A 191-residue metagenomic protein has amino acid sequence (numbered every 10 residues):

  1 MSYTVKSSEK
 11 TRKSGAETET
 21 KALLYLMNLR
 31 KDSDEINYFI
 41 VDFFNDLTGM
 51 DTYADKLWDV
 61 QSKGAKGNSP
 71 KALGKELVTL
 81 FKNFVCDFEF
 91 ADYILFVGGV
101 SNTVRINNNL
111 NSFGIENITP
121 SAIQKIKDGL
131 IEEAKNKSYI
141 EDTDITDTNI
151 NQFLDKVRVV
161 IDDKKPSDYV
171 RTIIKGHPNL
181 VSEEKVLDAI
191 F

Functional and structural regions predicted by a protein language model:
M1-R12, G64-F191: Acidic metal-coordinating catalytic centers involved in nucleic-acid phosphodiester chemistry
E9-K13, E17-K82: Catalytic centers of nucleases
